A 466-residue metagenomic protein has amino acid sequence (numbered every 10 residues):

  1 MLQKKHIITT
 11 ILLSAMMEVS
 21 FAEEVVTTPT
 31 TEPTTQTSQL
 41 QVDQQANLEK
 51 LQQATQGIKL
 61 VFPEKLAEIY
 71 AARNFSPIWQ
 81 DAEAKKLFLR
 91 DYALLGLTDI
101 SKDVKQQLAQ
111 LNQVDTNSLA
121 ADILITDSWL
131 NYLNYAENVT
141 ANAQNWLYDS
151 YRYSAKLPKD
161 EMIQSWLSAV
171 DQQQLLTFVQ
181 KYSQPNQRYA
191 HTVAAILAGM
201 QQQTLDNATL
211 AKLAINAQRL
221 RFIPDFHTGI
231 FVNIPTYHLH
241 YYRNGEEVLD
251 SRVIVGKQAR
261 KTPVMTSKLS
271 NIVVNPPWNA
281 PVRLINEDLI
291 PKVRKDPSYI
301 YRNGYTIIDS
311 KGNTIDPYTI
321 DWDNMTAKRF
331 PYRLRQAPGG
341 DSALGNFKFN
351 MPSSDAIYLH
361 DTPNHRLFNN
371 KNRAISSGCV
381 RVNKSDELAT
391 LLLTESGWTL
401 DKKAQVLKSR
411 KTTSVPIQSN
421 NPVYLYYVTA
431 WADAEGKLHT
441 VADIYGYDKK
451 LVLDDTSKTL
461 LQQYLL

Functional and structural regions predicted by a protein language model:
M1-F21: Gram-negative bacterial Sec-dependent N-terminal signal peptides
H6, L40-Q44, T55, K59 (+11 more regions): Intrinsic-disorder-associated interaction segments
V19-D43, N47, S150, Q173-L466: Well-ordered beta-sheet/strand-loop patches within structured domains
E23-D149: Cationic-aromatic interfacial patches
N131-A198: Histidine-centered catalytic/metal-binding microenvironments
